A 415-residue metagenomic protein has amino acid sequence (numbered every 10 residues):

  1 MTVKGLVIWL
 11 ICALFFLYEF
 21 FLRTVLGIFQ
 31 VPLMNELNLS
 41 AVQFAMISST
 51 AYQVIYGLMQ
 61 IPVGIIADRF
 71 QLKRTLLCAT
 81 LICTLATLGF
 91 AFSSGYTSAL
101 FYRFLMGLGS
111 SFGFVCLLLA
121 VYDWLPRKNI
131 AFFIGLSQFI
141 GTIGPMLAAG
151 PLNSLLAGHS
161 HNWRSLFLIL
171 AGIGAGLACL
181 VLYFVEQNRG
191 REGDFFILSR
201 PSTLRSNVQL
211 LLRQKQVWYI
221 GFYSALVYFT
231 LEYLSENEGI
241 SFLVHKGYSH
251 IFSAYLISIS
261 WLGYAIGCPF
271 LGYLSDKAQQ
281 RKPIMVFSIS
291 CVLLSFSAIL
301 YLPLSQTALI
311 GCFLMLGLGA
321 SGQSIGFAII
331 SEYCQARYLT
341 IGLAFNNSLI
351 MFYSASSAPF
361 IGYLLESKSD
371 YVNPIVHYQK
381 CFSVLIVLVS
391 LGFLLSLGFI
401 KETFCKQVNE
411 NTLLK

Functional and structural regions predicted by a protein language model:
V7-A41, L234-I240, S357-I361: Extracytoplasmic
L26-G27, Q214-L271, S354-G362: Extracytoplasmic gate region of multi-pass secondary transporters
N38, Q71, F92-S98, P126 (+3 more regions): Helix-breaking motifs and short loop linkers at transmembrane-helix boundaries and internal kinks in secondary membrane
L58-T97: Conserved MFS/SLC helix-loop-helix module at the cytosolic interface between two early adjacent transmembrane helices
R69-A79, D276-S290: Cytoplasmic membrane-interface "Motif A"-like loop-to-helix N-cap segments of 12-TM Major Facilitator Superfamily
Y102-I140: Cytoplasmic helix-loop-helix junction between adjacent transmembrane helices in 12-TM secondary transporters
F133-E186: Helix-loop-helix hairpin linking two adjacent transmembrane segments in secondary transporters
N188-G221, L414-K415: Juxtamembrane intracellular "pre-TM" segments in multi-pass secondary transporters
